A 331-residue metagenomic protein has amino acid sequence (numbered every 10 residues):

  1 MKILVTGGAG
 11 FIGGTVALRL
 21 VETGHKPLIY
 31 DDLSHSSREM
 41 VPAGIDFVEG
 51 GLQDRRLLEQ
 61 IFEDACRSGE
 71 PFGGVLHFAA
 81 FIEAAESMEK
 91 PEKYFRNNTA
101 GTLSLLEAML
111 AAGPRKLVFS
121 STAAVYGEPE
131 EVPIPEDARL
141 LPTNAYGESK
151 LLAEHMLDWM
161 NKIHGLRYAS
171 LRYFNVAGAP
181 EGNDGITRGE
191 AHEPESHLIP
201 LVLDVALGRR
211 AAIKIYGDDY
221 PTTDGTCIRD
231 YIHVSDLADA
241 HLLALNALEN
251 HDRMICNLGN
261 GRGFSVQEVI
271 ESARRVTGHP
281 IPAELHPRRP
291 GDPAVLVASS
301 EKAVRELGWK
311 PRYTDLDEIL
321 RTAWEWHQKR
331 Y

Functional and structural regions predicted by a protein language model:
M1-A179: N-terminal Rossmann-like NAD(P)+-binding domain of SDR-like oxidoreductases, especially those catalyzing
G8, S36, G50, A85 (+10 more regions): Glycine-centered small-residue hotspots that permit tight backbone geometry or close packing
E89-Y94, G185-A191: Short glycine-enriched, charge-decorated loop/helix-capping segments at active-site entrances that position
E131, P142-S149, T187, A191-L198 (+1 more regions): The catalytic Tyr-centered alpha-helix of NAD(P)H-dependent dehydrogenases
G182-I186, T226-C227: Short acidic, glycine/proline-rich loop/turn micro-motifs
I199-Y331: C-terminal substrate-binding subdomain of Rossmann-fold SDR/epimerase-dehydratase oxidoreductases
